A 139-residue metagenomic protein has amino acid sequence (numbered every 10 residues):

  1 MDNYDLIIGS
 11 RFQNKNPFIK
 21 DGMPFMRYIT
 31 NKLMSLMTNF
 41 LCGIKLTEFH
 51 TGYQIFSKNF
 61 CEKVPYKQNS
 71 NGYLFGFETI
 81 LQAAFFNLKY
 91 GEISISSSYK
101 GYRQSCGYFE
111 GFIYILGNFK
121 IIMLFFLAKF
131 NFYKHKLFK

Functional and structural regions predicted by a protein language model:
M1-Y73, K100-F109, I113-F119: Acceptor/aglycone-binding surface of glycosyltransferases and processive sugar-polymer synthases
I44-K45, K67-N71, I80-S98: Catalytic donor-sugar/metal-binding loop of nucleotide-sugar-dependent glycosyltransferases
E48-F49, E92, K134-H135: Short, hydrophobic secondary-structure boundary micro-motifs
N59-F60, L116-K139: Terminal low-complexity segments of carbohydrate-biosynthetic enzymes
F77: DNA-recognition element of transcription regulators
